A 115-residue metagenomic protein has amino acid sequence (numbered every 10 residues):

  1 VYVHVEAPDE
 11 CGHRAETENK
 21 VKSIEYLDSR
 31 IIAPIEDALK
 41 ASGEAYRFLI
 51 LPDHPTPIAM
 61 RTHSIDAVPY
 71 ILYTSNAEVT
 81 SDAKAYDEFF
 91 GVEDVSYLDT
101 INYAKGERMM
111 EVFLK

Functional and structural regions predicted by a protein language model:
V1-K115: Feature captures the catalytic ectodomains and active-site-proximal regions of enzymes that hydrolyze or transfer
